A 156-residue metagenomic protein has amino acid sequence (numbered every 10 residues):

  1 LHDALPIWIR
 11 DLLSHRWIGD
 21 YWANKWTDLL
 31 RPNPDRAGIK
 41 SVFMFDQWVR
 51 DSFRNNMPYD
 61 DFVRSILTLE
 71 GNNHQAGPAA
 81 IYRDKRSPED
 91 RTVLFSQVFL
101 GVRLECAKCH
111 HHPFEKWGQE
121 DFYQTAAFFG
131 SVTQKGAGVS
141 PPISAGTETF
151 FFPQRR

Functional and structural regions predicted by a protein language model:
L1-R156: Short, structured secondary-structure elements that scaffold catalytic or ligand/cofactor-binding regions
